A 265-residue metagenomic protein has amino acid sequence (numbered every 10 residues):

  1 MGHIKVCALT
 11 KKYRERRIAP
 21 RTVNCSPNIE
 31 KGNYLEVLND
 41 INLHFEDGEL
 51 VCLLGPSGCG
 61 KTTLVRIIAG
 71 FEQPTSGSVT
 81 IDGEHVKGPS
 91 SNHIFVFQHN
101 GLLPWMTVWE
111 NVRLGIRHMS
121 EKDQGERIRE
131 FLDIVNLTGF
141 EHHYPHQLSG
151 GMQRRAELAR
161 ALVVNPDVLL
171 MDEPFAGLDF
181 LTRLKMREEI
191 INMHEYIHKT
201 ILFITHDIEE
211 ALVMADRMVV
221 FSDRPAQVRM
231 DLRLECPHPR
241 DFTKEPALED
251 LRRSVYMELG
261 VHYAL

Functional and structural regions predicted by a protein language model:
L54-P56: The feature captures the beta-strand-to-loop junction immediately N-terminal to the Walker
A69: Helix-to-loop junction immediately C-terminal to a conserved catalytic motif
G77-G88: Conserved ABC transporter NBD signature motif
M106-R113: Short coil-to-helix segment of the ABC ATPase nucleotide-binding domain corresponding to the Q-loop/switch region
K122-F140, N192: Conserved ABC ATPase "signature" region
Y144-L148, M152: Conserved ABC ATPase signature
V163-D167: A short, proline-enriched helix->beta-strand linker immediately N-terminal to the Walker B motif in ABC-type P-loop
